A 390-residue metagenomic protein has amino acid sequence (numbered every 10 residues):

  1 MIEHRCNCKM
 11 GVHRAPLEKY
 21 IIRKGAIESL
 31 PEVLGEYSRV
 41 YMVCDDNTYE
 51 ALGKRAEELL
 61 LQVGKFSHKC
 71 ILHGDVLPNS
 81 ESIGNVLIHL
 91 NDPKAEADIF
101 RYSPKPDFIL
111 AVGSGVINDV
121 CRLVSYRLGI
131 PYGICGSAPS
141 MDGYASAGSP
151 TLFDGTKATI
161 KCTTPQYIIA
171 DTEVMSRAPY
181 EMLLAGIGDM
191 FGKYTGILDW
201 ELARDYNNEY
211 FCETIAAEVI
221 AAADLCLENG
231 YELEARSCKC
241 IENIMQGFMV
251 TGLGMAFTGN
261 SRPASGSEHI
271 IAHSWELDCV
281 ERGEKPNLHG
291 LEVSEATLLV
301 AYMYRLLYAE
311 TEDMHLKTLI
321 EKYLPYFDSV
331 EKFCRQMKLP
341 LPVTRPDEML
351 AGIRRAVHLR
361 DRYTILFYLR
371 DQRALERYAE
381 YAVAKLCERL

Functional and structural regions predicted by a protein language model:
M1-F108: ATP/NTP phosphate-donor binding region
M1-I2, C6-N7, L306-L390: C-terminal charged capping/lid subdomain of soluble metabolic enzymes
K24, Y37-Y49, M182-G186, L350-R360: N-terminal low-complexity or amphipathic/hydrophobic leaders
N79-L87, N91-K105, L253, F257-S261 (+4 more regions): Non-transmembrane, aqueous-exposed alpha-helical and coiled segments at domain scale
E96-V124, L128-S137: A short, small-residue-rich loop immediately preceding and capping a beta-strand
L128-D224: A glycine/threonine-rich phosphate-anchoring loop and its flanking beta-alpha core in nucleotide/phosphate-binding
T214-E228, E232-A235, D371-L390: Long, charge-rich alpha-helical interaction segments
A216-S329: Active-site segments that bind and position negatively charged phosphate/pyrophosphate groups
